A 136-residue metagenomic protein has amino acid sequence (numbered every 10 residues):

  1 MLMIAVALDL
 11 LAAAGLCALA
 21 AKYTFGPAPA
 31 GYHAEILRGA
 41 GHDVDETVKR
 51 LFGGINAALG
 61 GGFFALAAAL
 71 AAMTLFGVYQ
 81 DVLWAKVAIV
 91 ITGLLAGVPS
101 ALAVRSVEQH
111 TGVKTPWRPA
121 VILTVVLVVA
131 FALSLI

Functional and structural regions predicted by a protein language model:
L2-L16, A85-I89: Interfacial segments of alpha-helical transmembrane regions
A12-K49, G53-I55: Hydrophobic transmembrane helix segments
L37-L75, L94: Core segments of alpha-helical transmembrane spans in multipass integral membrane proteins
M73-I91: Cytoplasmic juxtamembrane regions at transmembrane-helix boundaries
V87-V104, L123-V128: Hydrophobic alpha-helical membrane segments
V98-P119, I136: Membrane-helix boundary connector in multi-pass membrane proteins
V129-I136: Juxtamembrane boundary at the C-terminal end of a transmembrane helix
